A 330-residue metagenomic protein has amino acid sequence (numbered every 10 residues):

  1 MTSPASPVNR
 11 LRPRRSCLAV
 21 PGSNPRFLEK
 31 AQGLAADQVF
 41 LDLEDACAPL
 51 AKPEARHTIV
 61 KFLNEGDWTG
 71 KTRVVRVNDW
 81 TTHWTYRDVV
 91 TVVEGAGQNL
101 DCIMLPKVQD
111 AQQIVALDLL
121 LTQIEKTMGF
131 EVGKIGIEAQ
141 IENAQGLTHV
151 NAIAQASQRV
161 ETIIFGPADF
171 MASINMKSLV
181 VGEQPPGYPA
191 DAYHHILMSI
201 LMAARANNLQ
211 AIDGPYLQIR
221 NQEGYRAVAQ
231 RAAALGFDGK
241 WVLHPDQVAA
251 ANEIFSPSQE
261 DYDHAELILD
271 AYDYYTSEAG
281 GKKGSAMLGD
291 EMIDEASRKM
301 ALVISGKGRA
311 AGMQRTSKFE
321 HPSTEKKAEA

Functional and structural regions predicted by a protein language model:
M1-A330: Expand to "…catalyze enediolate/carbanion chemistry for C-C bond making/breaking, isomerization, decarboxylation
